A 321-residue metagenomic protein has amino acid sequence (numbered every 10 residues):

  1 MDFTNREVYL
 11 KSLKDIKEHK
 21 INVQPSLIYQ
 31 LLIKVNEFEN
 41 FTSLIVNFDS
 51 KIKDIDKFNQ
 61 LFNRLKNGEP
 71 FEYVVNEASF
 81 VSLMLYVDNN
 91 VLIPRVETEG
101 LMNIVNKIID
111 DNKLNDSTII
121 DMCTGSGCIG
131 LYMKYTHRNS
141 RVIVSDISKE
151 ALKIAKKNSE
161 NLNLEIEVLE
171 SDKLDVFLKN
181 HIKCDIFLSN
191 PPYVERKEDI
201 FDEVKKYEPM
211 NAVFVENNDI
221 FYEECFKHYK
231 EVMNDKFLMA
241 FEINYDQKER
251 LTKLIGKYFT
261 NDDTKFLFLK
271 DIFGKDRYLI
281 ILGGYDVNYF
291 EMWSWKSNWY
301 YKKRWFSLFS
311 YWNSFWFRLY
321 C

Functional and structural regions predicted by a protein language model:
M1-F58: A short N-terminal interaction module
T4, V8, D54, I147 (+2 more regions): Soluble or luminal CAZymes and related metallo-dependent hydrolases
I33-K107: Conserved AdoMet
Y86, N217-L282: Conserved Class I SAM-dependent methyltransferase catalytic core
P94, G125, I272-K275: Short glycine/threonine-rich catalytic loop with a Thr-x-Gly-x-Asp
G100-K197, F201, E224: Conserved SAM/SAH cofactor-binding pocket of Class I
P191-F221: Mobile active-site "lid"/loop adjacent to the S-adenosyl-L-methionine
V287, E291-W299, K303-L308, W312-L319: Cationic, amphipathic, low-complexity alpha-helical segments enriched in hydrophobics plus arginine/proline
